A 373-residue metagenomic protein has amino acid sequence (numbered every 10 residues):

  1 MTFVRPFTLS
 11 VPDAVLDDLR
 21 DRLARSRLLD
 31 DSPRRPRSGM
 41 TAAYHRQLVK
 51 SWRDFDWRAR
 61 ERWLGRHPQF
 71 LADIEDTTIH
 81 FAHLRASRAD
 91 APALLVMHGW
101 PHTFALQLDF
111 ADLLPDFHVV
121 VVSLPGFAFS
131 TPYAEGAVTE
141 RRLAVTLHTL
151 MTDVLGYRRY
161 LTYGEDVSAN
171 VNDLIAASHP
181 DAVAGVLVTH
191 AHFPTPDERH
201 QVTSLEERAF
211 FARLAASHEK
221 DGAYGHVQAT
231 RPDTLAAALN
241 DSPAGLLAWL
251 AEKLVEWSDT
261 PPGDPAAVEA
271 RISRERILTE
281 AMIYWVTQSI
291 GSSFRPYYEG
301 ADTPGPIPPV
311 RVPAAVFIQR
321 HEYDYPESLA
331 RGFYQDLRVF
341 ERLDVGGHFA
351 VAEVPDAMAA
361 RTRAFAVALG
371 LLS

Functional and structural regions predicted by a protein language model:
M1-D17, L23, R27, A184-M282: Alpha/beta-hydrolase
V15-R85, W285-Q288, S292-T303: Non-catalytic accessory segments flanking enzyme active sites
R58-A59, A105, L124-V138, D173 (+1 more regions): Glycine-rich "HGGG/HGxG" loop immediately N-terminal to the catalytic nucleophile of the alpha/beta-hydrolase
E75-D76, R88-A89, G126-V167, F193: Active-site loop/oxyanion-hole signature of alpha/beta-hydrolase fold enzymes
S87-T131, A366, G370: Conserved HGGG/HGGXW glycine-rich cap/lid loop of the alpha/beta-hydrolase fold
L113-D116, V154-A209: Conserved hydrolase catalytic core segment
Q228-S373: C-terminal subdomain of alpha/beta-hydrolase-fold enzymes, centered on the catalytic histidine and its supporting
